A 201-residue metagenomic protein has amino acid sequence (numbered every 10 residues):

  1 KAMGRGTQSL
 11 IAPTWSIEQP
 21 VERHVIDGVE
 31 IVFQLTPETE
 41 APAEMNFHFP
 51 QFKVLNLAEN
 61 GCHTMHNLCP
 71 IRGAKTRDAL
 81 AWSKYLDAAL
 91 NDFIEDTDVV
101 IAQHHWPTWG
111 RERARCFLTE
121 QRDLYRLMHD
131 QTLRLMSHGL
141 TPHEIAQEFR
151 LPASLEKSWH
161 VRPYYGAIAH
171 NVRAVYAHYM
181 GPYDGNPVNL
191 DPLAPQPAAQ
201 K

Functional and structural regions predicted by a protein language model:
K1-M3, N91-V99, W106-K201: Accessory terminal helices/loops
K1-M3, T7-Q8, T14: Active-site-proximal cap/loop segments of hydrolase catalytic domains
S9-A12, V21-V25, E30-R134, H138: Metallo-beta-lactamase
